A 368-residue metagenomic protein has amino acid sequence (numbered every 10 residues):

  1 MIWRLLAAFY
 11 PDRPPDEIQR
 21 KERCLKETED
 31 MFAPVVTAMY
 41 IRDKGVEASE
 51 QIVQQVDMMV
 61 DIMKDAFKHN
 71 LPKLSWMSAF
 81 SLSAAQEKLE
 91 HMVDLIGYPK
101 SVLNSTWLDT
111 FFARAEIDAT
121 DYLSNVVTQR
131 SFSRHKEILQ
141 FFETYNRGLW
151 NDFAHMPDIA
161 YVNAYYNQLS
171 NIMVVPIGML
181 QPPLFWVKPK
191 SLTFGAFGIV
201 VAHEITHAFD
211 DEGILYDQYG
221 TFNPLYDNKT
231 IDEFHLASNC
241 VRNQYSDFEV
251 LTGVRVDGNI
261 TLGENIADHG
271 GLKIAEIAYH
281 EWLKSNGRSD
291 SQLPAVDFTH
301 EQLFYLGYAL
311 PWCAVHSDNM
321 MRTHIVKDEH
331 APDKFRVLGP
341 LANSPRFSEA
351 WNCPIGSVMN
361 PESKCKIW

Functional and structural regions predicted by a protein language model:
M1-M58: A cross-family structural signal marking well-folded subdomains
A33, T37-W368: Intrinsically disordered, low-complexity linker/terminal regions across diverse proteins
